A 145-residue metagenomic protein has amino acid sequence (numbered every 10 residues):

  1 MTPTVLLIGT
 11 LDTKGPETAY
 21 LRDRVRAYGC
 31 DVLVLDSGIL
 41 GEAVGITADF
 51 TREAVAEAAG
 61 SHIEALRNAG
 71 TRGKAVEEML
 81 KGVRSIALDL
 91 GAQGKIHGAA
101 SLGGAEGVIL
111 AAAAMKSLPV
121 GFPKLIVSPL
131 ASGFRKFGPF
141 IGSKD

Functional and structural regions predicted by a protein language model:
M1-E42, G98, V108-S117, G121-P123: N-terminal phosphate-binding or glycine-rich loops at protein starts, especially the Walker A/P-loop of NTPases
G9-L11, G104, P129: Glycine-rich His-Gly loop
K14, A58, A69, A99 (+1 more regions): Surface-exposed loop/turn and secondary-structure junction residues enriched for glycine/proline
R22-R24, V34, G38-I39, A43-A56 (+2 more regions): Segments that form or flank anion-binding pockets
V32-V34, A65-N68, K124-I126, D145: Conserved beta-strand scaffold positions in the cores of enzyme catalytic domains, especially in NTP/NDP-utilizing
V44-K95: Phosphate/nucleotide-donor binding subsite
K81-V83, A87, Q93-K116: Beta-alpha junction/loop-to-helix N-cap segments that form part of ligand/metal-binding clefts
E106-D145: Glycine/threonine-rich beta-strand-loop-alpha-helix active-site module that forms ligand/phosphate-binding
